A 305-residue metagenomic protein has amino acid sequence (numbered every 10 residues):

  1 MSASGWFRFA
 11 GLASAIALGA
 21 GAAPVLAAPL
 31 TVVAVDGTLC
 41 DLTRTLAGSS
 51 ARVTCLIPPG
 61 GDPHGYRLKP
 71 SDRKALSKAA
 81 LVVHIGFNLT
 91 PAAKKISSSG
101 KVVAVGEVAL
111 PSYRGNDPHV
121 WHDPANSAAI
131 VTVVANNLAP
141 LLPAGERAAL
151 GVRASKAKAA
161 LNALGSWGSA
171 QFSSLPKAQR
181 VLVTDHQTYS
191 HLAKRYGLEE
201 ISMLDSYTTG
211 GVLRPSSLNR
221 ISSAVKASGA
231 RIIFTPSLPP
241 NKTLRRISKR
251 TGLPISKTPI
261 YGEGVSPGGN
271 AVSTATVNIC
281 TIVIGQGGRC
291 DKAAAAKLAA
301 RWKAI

Functional and structural regions predicted by a protein language model:
M1-L12: Bacterial N-terminal signal peptides that target proteins for export
G5-F7, P24, I232: Short non-domain terminal segments
A10-G21: Bacterial N-terminal signal peptides
A20-A28: Bacterial Sec-dependent signal peptides at the C-terminal "C-region" and cleavage site
A27-I305: Extracytoplasmic metal-acquisition and chelation regions
